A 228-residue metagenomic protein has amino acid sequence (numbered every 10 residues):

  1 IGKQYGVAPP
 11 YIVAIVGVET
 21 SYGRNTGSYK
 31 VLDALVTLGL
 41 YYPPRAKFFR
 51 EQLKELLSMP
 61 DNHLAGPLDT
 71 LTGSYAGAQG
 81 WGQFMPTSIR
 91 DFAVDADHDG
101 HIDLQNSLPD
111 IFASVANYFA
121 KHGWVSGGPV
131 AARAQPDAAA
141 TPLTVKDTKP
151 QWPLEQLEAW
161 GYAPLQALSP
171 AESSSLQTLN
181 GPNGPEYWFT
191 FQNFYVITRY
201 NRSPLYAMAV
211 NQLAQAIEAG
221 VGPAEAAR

Functional and structural regions predicted by a protein language model:
I1-S114: Acidic/His-rich structured neighborhood in mature extracellular/periplasmic domains
V7, W124-G128, Y206, P223: Intrinsically disordered or highly flexible coil/loop and linker segments, enriched in small and charged/polar residues
Y22-G23, V125, G220: Short beta-strands and strand-coil junctions in structured, solvent-facing domains, enriched
L57, A116-F119, N211: Non-transmembrane alpha-helical segments in soluble domains of secreted/periplasmic/extracellular proteins
N62, K121, A216-A219: Short, well-ordered loop/turn and helix-capping segments at boundaries between secondary-structure elements and domains
P67-P182: Flexible, glycine-rich surface segments
Y162, A167-R228: C-terminal functional modules
